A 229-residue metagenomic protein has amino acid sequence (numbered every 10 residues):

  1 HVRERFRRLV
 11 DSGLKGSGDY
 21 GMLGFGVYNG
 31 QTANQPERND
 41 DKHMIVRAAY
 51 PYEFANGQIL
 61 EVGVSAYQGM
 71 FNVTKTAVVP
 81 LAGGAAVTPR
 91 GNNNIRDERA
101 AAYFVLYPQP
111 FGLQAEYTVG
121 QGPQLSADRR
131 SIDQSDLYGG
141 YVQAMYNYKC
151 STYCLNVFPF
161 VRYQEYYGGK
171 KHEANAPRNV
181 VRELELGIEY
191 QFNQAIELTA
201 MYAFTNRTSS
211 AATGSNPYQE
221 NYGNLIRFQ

Functional and structural regions predicted by a protein language model:
H1-S65: Aromatic- and glycine-enriched pocket-lining scaffold segments that form the walls of small-molecule binding clefts
N56-Q229: Outer-membrane beta-barrel pore domains
